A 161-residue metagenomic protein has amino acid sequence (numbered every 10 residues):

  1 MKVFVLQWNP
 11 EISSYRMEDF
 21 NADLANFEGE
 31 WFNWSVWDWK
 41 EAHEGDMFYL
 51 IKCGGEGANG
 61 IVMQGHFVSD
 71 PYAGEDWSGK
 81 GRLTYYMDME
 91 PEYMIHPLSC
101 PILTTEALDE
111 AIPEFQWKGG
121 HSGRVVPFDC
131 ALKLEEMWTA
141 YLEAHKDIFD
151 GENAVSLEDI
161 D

Functional and structural regions predicted by a protein language model:
M1-E44, C130-D161: Compositionally biased, charged N-terminal/linker segments
Q7-W8, K52, P91: Pocket-edge structural micro-motifs
E11-I12, E56, A73: Surface-exposed, flexible loop/turn segments at secondary-structure boundaries
K52-A58: Short, charged beta-turn/beta-strand-edge "cap" motif at the junction between a beta-strand and an adjacent loop
G60, H66-A131: Aromatic- and Lys/Arg-enriched surface recognition patch
